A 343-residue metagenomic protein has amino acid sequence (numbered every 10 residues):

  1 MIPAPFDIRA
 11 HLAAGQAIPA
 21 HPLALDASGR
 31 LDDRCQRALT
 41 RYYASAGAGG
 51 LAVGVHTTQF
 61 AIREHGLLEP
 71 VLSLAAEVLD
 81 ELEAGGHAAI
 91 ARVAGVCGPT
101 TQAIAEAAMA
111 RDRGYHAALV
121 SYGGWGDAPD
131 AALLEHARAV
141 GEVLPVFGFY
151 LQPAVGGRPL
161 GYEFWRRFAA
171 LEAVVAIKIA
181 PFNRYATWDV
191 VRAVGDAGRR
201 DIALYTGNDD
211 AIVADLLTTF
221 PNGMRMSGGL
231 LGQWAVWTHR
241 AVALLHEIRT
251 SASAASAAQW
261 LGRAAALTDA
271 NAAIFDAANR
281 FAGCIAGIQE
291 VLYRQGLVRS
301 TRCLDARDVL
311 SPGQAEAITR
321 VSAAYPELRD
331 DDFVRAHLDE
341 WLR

Functional and structural regions predicted by a protein language model:
I2-I8, I18-P22, A46, M224-R343: C-terminal alpha-helical cap/extension of soluble enzyme domains
I2-W165, D331-D339: Active-site beta->alpha loop and helix N-cap motifs at the rims of alpha/beta catalytic domains
Y43, A75, L79, E83 (+3 more regions): Hydrophobic, Leu/Ile/Phe/Ala-enriched alpha-helical segments that form helix-helix packing faces
V71-L72, R138-A139, F168, D196-A197 (+1 more regions): Short alpha-helix boundary/capping motifs
D80-G86, D196-I202, M224-R225, R299 (+1 more regions): Structural alpha-beta junctions
E142, Q152-C284: Catalytic alpha/beta core domains of metabolic enzymes, predominantly
